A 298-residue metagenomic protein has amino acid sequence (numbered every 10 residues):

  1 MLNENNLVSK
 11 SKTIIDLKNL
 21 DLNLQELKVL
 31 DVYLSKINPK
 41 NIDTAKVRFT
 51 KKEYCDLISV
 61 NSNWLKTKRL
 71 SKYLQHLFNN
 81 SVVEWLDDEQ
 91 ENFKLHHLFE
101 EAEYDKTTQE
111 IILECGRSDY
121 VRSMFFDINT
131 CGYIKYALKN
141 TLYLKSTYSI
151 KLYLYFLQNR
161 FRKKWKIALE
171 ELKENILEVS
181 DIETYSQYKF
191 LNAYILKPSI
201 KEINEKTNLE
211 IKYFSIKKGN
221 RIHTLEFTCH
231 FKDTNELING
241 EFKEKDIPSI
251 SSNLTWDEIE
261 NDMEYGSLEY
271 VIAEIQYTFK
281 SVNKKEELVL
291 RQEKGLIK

Functional and structural regions predicted by a protein language model:
M1-Y265, V271-Q276, V282-K285, R291-G295: Charged, alpha-helix-forming regions
